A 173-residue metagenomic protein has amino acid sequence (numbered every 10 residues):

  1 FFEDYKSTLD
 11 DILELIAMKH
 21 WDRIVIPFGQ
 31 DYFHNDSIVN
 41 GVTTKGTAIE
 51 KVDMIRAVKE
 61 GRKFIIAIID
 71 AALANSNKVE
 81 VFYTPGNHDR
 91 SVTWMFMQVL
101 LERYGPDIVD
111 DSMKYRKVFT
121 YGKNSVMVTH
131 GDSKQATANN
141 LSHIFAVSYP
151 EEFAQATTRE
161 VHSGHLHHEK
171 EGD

Functional and structural regions predicted by a protein language model:
F1-D173: Extended recognition/assembly regions associated with phosphoester-bond processing machinery
